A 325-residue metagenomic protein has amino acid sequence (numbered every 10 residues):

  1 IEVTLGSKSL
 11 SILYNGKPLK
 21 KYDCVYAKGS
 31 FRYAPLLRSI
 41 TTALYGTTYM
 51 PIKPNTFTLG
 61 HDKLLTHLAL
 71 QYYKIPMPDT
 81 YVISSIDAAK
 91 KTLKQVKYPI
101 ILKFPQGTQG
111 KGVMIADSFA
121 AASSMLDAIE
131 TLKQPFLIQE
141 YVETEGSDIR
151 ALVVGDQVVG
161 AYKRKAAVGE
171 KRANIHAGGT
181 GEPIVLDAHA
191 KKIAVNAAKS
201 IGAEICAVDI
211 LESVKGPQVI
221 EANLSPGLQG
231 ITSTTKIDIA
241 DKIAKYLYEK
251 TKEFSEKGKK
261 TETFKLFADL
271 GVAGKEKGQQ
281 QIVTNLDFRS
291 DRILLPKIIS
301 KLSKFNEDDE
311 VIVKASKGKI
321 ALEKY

Functional and structural regions predicted by a protein language model:
I1-P51: ATP-binding N-terminal substructure of ATP-dependent carboxylate-amine bond-forming enzymes
L13-K20, Y45-G46, N55-G146, A188 (+1 more regions): Active-site nucleotide/adenylate-binding loops and adjacent lid/helix of ATP-dependent enzymes
I100, L137, V159-G160, C206 (+1 more regions): Protein kinase-like catalytic core scaffold
M114, A128-I129, V154-N174: Catalytic core of tubulin tyrosine ligase-like
L132, K171-V219, D241, Y248 (+1 more regions): A long amphipathic alpha-helix within ATP-dependent nucleotide-binding catalytic cores
V153-Q157, S213-K215, S316: Short acidic-glycine loop/turn motifs at beta-strand connectors
S213-D291, K297-L302, K319: C-terminal active-site "lid" helix and adjoining low-complexity regulatory extension at the edge of ATP-using catalytic
K314-Y325: Short, basic amphipathic alpha-helical segments that act as recognition/interaction helices in nucleic-acid-binding
